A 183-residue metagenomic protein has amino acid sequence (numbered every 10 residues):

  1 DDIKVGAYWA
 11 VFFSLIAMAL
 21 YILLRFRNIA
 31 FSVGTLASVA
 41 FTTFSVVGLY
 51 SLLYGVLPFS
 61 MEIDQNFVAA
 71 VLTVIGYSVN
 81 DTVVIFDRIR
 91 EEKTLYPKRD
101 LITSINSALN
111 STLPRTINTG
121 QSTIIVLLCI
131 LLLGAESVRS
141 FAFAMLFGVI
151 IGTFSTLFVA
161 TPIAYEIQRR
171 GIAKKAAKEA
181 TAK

Functional and structural regions predicted by a protein language model:
D2-A7, K98-L133, F143, V149 (+1 more regions): Pore- and gate-forming transmembrane helices of large, multi-pass membrane proteins
K4-S45, L49, Q121-L132: Internal alpha-helical transmembrane segments of multipass membrane proteins, especially hydrophobic lipid-embedded
V5, W9, F13, V33 (+7 more regions): Alpha-helical transmembrane segments of multi-pass inner-membrane proteins, especially transporters/permeases
M18, T42, V83, R115 (+1 more regions): Residue-level signature of catalytic and energy-coupling elements of molecular machines, predominantly ATP/GTP-dependent
M18-Y21, L72-N80, G148-G152, T156: Alpha-helical transmembrane segments of multi-pass membrane proteins
S32-R90: Hydrophobic transmembrane alpha-helices and their membrane-interface caps in long multi-pass transport proteins
E91-P114, T161-K183: Terminal, Lys/Arg-rich, intrinsically disordered segments and adjacent short helical elements of membrane-protein
L133-K183: Hydrophobic alpha-helical transmembrane segments of membrane transport and translocation systems, primarily multi-pass
